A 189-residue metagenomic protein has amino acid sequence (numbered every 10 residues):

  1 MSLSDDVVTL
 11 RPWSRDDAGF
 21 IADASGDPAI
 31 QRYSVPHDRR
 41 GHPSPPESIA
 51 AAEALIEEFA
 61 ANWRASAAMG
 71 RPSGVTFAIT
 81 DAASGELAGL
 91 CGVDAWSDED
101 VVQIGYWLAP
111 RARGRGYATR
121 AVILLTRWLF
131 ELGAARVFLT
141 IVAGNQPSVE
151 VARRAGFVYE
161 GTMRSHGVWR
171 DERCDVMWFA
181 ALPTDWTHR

Functional and structural regions predicted by a protein language model:
M1-R111, E172-R189: GNAT-family acyltransferases
W13, F77, W128-F130, F157: Conserved hydrophobic/aromatic "anchor" residues that stabilize well-ordered secondary structure elements
R39, A143-G144, H166: Conserved beta-strand edge residues that scaffold enzyme active sites
L90, V101-Q103, A118-T126, F130 (+2 more regions): A generic structured-segment signal
Y106-L108, G114-E131, Q146-R154: Conserved acetyl-CoA-binding loop-helix of GNAT-fold acetyltransferases
E131-I141: Conserved GNAT acetyl-CoA-binding A-motif
F138-T140, V158-V176: Conserved catalytic-core motifs of GNAT/GCN5-like acyltransferases
